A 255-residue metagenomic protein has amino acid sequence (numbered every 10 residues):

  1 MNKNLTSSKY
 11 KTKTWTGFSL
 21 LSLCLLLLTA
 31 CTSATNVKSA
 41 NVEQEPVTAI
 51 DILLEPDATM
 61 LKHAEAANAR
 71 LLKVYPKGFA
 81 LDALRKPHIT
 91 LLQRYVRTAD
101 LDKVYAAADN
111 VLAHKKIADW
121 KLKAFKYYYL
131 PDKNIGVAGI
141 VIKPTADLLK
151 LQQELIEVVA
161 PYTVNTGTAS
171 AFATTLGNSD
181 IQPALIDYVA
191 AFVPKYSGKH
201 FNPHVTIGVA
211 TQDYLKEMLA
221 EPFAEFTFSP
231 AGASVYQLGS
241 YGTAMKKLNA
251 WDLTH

Functional and structural regions predicted by a protein language model:
N2-L20: Bacterial N-terminal signal peptides that target proteins for export
L28-A30: C-terminal motif of bacterial Sec signal peptides marking the signal peptidase cleavage site
T32-D132, T145-S234, L238-H255: Basic, often amphipathic N-terminal segments
I135: Conserved active-site/ligand-binding neighborhood in enzyme cores
I140-V141: A short, structured beta-strand-centered segment in the mid-to-C-terminal lobe of catalytic cores from group-transfer
